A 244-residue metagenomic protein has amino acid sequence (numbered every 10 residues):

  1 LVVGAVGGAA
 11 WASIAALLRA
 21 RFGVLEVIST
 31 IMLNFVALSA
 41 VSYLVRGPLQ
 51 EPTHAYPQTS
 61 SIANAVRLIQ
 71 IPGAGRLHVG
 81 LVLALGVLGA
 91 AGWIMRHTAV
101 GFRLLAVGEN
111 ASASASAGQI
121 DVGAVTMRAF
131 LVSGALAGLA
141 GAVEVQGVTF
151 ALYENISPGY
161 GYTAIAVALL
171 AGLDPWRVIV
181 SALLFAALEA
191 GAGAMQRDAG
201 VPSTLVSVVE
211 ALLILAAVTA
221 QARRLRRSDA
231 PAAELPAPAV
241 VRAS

Functional and structural regions predicted by a protein language model:
G4, F130-A211: Transmembrane alpha-helical segments in multi-pass inner-membrane proteins
G4-G8, N34-S42, G80-W93, S133-G141 (+3 more regions): Hydrophobic core segments of alpha-helical transmembrane domains in multi-pass membrane transport and ion-translocation
A5-Y56, H97-A99, P158-G159, T163-W176: Short loop segments and helix-boundary regions at transmembrane helix junctions of multi-pass inner-membrane proteins
V6-A10, P72-A151, P175-V180, S244: Helix-loop-helix "hairpin" substructures at the membrane interface of multi-pass membrane proteins
A12, L18, L25, V36 (+5 more regions): Terminal peptide-recognition signature
E26-T98, A151, L205, P236-A243: Transmembrane helix-bundle core of multi-pass membrane transporters and related energy-transducing complexes
P52-Y56, G101-A106, R226-A237: Short, Lys/Arg-enriched, Gly/Pro-containing loop segments at transmembrane-helix junctions of multi-pass membrane
G89, G118-A124, A190-S244: Cytosolic-side transmembrane-helix boundaries in multi-pass membrane proteins
